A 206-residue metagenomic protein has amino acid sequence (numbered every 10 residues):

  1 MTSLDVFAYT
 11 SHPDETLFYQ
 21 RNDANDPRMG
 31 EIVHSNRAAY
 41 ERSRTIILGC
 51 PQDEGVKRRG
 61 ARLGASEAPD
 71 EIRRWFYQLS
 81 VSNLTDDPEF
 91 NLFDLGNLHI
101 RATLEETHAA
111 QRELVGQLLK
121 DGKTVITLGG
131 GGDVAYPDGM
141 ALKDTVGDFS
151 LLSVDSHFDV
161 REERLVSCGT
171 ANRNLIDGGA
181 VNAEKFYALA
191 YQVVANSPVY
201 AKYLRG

Functional and structural regions predicted by a protein language model:
T2-C50, E54-G206: Conserved alpha-helical scaffold segments that buttress catalytic/binding sites
